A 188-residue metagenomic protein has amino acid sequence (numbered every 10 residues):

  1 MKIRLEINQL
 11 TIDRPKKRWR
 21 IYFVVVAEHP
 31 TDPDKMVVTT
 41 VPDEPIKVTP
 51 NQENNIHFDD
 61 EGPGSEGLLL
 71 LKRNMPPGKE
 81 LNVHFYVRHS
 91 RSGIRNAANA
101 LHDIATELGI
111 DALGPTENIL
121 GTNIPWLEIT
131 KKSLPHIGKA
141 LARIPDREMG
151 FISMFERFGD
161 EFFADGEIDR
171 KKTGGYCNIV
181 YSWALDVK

Functional and structural regions predicted by a protein language model:
M1-K188: N-terminal amphipathic/basic membrane-interacting segments and domains, especially the gasdermin N-terminal
